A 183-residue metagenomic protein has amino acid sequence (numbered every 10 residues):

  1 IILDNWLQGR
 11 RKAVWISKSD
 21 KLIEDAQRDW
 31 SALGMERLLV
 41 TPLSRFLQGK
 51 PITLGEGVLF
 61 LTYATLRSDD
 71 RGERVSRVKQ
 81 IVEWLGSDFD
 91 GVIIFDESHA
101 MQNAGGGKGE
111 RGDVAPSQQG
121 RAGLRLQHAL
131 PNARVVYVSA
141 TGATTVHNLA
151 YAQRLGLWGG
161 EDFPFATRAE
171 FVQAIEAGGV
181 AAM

Functional and structural regions predicted by a protein language model:
I1-A122, D162-E176: SF2 helicase/translocase NTPase motor core, specifically the RecA-like lobe 1 inter-motif segment between Walker
K12, R37, A133-R134, G156: Secondary-structure boundary/capping positions in well-ordered alpha/beta enzyme cores
L22, T144, W158: Flexible, glycine-rich phosphate/dinucleotide-binding loops and adjacent beta-alpha linkers at cofactor/substrate
Q27, A150-Q153: Short, amphipathic alpha-helical segments that act as regulatory/interfacial helices in nucleotide-processing proteins
H99, L126-A150, F163-P164: Conserved helicase ATPase motor motifs in RecA-like P-loop NTPase domains
A152-W158, A174: Conserved AAA+ ATPase "sensor/coupling" helix adjacent to the nucleotide-binding pocket
G178-M183: Conserved AAA+ ATPase small/helical "lid" subdomain
